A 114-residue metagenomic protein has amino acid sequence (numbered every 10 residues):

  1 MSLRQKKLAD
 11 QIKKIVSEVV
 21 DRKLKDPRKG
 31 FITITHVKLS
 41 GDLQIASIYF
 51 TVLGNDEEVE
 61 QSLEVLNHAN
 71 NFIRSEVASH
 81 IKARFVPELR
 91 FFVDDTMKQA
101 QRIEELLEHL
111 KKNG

Functional and structural regions predicted by a protein language model:
M1-I45, T51-G114: Charge-rich, low-complexity N-terminal segments
